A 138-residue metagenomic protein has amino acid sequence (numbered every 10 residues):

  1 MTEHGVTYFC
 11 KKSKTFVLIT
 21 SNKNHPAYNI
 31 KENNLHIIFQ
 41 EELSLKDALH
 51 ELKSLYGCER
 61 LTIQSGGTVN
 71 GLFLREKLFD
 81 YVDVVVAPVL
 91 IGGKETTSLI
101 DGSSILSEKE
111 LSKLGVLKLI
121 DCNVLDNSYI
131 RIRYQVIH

Functional and structural regions predicted by a protein language model:
M1-H138: Enzymes that bind and transform nitrogen-containing heteroaromatic metabolites
